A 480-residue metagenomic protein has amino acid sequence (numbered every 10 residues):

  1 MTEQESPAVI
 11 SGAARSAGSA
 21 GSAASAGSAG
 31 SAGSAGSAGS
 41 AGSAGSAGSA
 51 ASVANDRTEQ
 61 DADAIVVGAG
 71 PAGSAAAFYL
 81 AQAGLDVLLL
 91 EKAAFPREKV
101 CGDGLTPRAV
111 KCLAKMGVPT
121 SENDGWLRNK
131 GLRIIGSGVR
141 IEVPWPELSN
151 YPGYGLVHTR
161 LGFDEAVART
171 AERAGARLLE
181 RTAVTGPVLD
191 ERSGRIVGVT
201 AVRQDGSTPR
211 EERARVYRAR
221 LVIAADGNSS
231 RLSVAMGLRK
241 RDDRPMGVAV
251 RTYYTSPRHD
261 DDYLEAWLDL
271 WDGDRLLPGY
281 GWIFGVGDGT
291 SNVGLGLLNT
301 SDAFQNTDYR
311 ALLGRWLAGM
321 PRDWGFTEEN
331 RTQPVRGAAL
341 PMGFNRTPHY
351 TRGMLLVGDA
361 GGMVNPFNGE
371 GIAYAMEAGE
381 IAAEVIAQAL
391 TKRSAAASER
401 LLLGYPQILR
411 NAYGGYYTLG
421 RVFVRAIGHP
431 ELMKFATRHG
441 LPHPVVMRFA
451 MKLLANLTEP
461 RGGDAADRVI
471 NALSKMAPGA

Functional and structural regions predicted by a protein language model:
A14-S52: Long, intrinsically disordered low-complexity tandem-repeat segments
N55-A72: Beta1/beta-strand and adjacent pyrophosphate-binding region of the FAD-binding site in flavoprotein oxidoreductases
F78-C101: Glycine-rich FAD pyrophosphate-binding loop
A94-M116: Conserved N-terminal glycine-rich FAD pyrophosphate-binding loop of Rossmann-like flavoproteins
V110, K115-E165: A conserved beta-strand/loop capping segment in the N-terminal third of enzymes that catalyze redox or closely related
G125, S301-V385, T391: FAD/FMN-dependent oxidoreductases across multiple families
T170-W324: Predominantly flavin-linked oxidoreductase catalytic cores and closely associated redox partners
A387-A480: C-terminal helical "tail/cap" subdomain of flavin- and related membrane-associated enzymes
